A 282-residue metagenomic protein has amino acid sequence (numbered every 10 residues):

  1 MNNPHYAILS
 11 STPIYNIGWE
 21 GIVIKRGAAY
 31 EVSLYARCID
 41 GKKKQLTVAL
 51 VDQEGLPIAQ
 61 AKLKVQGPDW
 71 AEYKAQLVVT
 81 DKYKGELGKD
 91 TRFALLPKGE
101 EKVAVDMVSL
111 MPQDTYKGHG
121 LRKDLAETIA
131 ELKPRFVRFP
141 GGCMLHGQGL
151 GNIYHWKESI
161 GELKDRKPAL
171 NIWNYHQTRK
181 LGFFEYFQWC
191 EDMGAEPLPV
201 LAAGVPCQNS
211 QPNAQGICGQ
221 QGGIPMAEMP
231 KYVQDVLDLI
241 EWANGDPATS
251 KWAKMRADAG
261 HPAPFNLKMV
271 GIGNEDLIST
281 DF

Functional and structural regions predicted by a protein language model:
M1-R179, E196-L198, N213-A227: Extracellular and organelle-lumenal recognition/adhesion modules and their flexible linkers in secreted
N2, I17, G120-D124, K180-Y186 (+1 more regions): Alpha-helical scaffolding within the catalytic cores of extracellular/periplasmic polymer-degrading hydrolases
L34, K133, V137, C190 (+2 more regions): Conserved, mostly hydrophobic/aromatic
I39-K43, Y116-K117, Y175-Q177, P206-C207 (+2 more regions): Acidic-and-aromatic substrate-binding clefts and catalytic sites of carbohydrate-active enzymes
L125-A126, F183-F187, V233-I240: Generic structural signal for well-ordered alpha-helices, preferentially at hydrophobic/aromatic core positions
G142-H146, A203-C207, N274-S279: Solvent-exposed loop/turn segments at secondary-structure junctions within structured extracellular/periplasmic domains
E185-E196, A263: A structural motif corresponding to the C-terminal end of an alpha-helix and its immediate exit/capping segment
K231-D238, W242-F282: Active-site neighborhood of glycoside hydrolase catalytic domains
